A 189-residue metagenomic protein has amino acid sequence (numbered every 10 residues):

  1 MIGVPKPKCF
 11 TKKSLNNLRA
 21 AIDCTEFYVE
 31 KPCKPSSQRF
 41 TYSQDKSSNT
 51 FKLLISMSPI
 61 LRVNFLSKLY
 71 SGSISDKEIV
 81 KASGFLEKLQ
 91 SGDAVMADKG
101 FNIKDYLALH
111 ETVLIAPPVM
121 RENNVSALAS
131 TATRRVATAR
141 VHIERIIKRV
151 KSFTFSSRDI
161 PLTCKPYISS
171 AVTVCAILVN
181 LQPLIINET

Functional and structural regions predicted by a protein language model:
M1-T189: Short, well-ordered secondary-structure "scaffold" segments embedded in the functional core of diverse domains
